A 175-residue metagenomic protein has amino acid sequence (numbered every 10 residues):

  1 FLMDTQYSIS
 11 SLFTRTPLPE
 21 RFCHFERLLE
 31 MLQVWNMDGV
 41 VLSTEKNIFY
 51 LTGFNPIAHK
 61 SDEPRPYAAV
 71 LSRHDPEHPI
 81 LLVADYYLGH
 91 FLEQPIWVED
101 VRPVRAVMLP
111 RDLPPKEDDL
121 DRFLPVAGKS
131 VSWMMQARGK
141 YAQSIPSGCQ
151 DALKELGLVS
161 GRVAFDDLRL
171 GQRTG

Functional and structural regions predicted by a protein language model:
F1-G175: A composition/biophysics-driven feature that prefers long, compositionally simple stretches
